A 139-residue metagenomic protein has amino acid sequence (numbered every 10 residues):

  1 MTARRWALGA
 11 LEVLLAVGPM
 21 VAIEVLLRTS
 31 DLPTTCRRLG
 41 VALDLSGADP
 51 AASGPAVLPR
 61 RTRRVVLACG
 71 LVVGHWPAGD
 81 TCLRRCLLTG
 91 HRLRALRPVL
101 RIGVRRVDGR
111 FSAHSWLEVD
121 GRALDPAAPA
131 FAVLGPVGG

Functional and structural regions predicted by a protein language model:
M1-V57, R61-R63, L67-A78, A95-R97 (+3 more regions): N-terminal accessory/pre-domain segments preceding catalytic cores
A68, L87-G139: Hydrophobic/aromatic-rich core segments of domains that either
D80-R85: Acidic, low-complexity glycine/serine/threonine-rich segments
